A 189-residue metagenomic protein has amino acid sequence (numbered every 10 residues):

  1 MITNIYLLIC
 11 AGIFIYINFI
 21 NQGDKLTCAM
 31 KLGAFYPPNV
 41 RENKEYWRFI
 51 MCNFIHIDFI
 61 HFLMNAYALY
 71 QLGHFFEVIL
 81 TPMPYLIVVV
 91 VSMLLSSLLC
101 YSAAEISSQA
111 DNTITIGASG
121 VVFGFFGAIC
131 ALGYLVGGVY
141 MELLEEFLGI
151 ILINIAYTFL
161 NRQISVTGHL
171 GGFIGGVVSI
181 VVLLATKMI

Functional and structural regions predicted by a protein language model:
M1-I189: A detector for small-residue-rich transmembrane helices and their helix-helix packing motifs
